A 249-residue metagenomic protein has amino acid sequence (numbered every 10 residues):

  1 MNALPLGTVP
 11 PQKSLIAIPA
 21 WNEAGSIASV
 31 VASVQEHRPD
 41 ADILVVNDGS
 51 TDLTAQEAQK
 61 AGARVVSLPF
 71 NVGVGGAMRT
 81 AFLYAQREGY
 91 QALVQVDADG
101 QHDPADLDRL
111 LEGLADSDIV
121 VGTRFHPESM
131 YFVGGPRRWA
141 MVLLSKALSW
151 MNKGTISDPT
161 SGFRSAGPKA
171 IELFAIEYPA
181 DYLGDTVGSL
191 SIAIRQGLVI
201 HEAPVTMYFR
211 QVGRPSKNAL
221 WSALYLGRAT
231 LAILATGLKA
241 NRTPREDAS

Functional and structural regions predicted by a protein language model:
M1-S33: N-proximal low-complexity "stem/linker" segments adjacent to membrane-targeting elements
N2-L6, Q12-K13, K169, R228-S249: Terminal low-complexity segments of carbohydrate-biosynthetic enzymes
E23-S26, S50, D103: Donor nucleotide-sugar binding loop of glycosyltransferases
A32-A41: Short, acidic, metal-binding catalytic loop of nucleotide-sugar glycosyltransferases
N47-A55, G100: A conserved acidic beta->alpha catalytic loop
L68-R87, P104-L183, F209-G227, R242-S249: Acceptor/aglycone-binding surface of glycosyltransferases and processive sugar-polymer synthases
Y90-Q101: Short beta-strand-to-loop acidic/aromatic patch adjacent to the donor-nucleotide binding site
T155, Y178-D181, L190-Y208: Catalytic donor-sugar/metal-binding loop of nucleotide-sugar-dependent glycosyltransferases
